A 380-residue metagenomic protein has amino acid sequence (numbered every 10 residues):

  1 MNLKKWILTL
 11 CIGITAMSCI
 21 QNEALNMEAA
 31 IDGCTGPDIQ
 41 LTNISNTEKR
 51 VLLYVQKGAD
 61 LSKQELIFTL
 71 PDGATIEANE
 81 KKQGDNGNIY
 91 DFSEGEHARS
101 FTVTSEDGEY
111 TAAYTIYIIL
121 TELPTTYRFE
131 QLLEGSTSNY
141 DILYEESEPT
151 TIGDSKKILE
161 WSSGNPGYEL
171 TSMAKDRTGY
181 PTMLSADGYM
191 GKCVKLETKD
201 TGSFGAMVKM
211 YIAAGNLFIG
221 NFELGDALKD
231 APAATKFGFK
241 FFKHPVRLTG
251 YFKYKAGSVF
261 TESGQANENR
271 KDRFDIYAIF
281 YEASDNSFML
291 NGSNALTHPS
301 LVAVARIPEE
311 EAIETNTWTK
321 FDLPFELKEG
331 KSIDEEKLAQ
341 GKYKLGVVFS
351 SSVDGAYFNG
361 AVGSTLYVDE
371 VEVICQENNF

Functional and structural regions predicted by a protein language model:
M1-A30: Bacterial Sec-dependent N-terminal signal peptides
C19-Y127: Beta-rich interaction/scaffold domains
S105-D107, E282, F349-V353: Surface-exposed loop/turn motifs at beta-strand-loop junctions within extracellular Ig-like and Fibronectin type III
I119-Y168: Extracellular carbohydrate-recognition regions
L184-F204: Short carbohydrate-recognition loop motifs
D200-N286: Extracellular-facing segments of soluble proteins and assemblies that are Gly/Ser/Thr-biased and enriched in aromatics
A266-Y277, T319-T365, E370-V371: Extracellular beta-strand ligand-recognition surfaces/modules
D285-A339, A361: Extracellular carbohydrate recognition and processing domains and analogous Trp-centered ligand-binding platforms
